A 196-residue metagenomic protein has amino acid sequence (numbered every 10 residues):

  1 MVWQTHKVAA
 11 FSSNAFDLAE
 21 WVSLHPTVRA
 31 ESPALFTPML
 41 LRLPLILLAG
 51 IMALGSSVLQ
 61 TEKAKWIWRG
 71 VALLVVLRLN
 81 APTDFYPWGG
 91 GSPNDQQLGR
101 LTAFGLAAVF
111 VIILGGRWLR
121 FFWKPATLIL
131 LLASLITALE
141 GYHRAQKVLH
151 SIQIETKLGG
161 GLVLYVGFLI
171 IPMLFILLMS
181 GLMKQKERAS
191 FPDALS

Functional and structural regions predicted by a protein language model:
M1-S196: Compact integral membrane and secretory-pathway proteins
